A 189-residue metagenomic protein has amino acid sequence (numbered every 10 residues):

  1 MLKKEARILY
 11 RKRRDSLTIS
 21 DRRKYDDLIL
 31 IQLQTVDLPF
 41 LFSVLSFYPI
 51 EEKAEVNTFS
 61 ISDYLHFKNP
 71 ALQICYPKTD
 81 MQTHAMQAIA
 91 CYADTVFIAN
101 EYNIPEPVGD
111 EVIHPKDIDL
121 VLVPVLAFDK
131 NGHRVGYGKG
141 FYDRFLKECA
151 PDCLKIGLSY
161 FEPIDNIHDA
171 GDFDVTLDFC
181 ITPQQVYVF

Functional and structural regions predicted by a protein language model:
M1-E101, P105-V108, I113: N-terminal active-site beta-alpha-beta segment that forms phosphate/nucleotide-binding and substrate-recognition loops
Q82-F189: Conserved phosphate- and dinucleotide-binding cores of soluble alpha/beta proteins, encompassing both enzyme active
